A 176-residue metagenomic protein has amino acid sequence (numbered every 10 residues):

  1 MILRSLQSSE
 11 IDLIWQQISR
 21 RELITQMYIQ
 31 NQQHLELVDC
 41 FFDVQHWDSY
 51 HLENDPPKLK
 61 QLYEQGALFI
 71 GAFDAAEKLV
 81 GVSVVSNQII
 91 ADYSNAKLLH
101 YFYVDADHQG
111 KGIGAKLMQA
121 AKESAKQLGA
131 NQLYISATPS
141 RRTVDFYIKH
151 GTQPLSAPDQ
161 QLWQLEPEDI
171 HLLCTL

Functional and structural regions predicted by a protein language model:
S9, Q17-N95, H100, D105 (+2 more regions): Acetyl-CoA-dependent GNAT
S9-L13, R141-R142: Short alpha-helical
Y101-V104, G110-E123, K149: Conserved acetyl-CoA-binding loop-helix of GNAT-fold acetyltransferases
G114, M118, S140-T143, Q160-E166: Short glycine/proline-centered loop/turn elements that form peptide/ligand docking sites
A125-T138: Conserved GNAT acetyl-CoA-binding A-motif
Y134, I148-I170: Conserved catalytic-core motifs of GNAT/GCN5-like acyltransferases
